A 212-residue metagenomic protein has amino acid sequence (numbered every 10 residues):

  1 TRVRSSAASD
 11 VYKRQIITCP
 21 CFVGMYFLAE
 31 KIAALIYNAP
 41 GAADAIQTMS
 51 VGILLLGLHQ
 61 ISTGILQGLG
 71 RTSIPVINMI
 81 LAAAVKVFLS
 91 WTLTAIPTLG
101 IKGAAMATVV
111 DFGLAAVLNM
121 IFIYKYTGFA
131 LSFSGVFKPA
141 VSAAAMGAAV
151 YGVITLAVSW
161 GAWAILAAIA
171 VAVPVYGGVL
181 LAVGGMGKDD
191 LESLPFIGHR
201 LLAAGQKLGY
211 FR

Functional and structural regions predicted by a protein language model:
T1-A8, Y12: Single conserved hydrophobic/aromatic residue that forms the stacking wall/gate of nucleotide- or nucleobase-binding
D10-K13, C19, L54-I61, I80-F88 (+3 more regions): Hydrophobic alpha-helical transmembrane bundles that constitute the permease/transmembrane domains of multi-pass
M25-L54: Interfacial segments at transmembrane-helix termini and the short loops linking adjacent helices
L28-A33, Y37-A39, T94-T98, T127 (+3 more regions): Short helix-capping/hinge motifs at transmembrane helix termini and TM-loop junctions
Q47, V51-L81, W91-T92: Membrane-interface junctions at transmembrane-helix termini in multi-pass inner-membrane proteins
S62-G70, M120-G135, M186-D189: Alpha-helical transmembrane segments
G70-V76, A83-I121, A148, G152-V173 (+1 more regions): Membrane-interface helix-loop junctions in multi-pass transport and translocation proteins
Y151-R212: Membrane-proximal transmembrane or re-entrant/amphipathic helices at the cytosolic face
